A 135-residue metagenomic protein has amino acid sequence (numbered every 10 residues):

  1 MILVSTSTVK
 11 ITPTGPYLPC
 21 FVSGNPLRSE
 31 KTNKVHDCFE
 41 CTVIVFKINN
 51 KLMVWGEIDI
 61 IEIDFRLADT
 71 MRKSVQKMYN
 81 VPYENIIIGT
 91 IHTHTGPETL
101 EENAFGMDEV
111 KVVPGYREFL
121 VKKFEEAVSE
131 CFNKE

Functional and structural regions predicted by a protein language model:
M1-G89, T93-E135: Conserved beta-alpha junction segments in alpha/beta enzyme cores
